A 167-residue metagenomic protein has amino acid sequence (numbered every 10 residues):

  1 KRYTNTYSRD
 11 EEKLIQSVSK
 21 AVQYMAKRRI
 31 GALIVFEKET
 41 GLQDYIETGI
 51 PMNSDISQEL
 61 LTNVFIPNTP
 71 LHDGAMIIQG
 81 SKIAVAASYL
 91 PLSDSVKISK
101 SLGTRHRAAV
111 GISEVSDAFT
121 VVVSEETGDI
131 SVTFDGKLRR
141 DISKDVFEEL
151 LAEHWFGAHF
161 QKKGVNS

Functional and structural regions predicted by a protein language model:
K1-S167: Divalent-cation
